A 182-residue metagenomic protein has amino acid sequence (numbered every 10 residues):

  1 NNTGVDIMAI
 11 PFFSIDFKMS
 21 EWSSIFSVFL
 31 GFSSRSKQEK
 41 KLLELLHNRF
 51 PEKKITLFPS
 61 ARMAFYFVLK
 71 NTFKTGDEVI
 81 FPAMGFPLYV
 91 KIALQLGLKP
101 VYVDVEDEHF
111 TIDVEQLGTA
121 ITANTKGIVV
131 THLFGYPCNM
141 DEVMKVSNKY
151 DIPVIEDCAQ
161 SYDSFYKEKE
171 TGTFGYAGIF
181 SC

Functional and structural regions predicted by a protein language model:
N1-F67, N71, N148: Conserved PLP-binding active-site segment in aminotransferase class I/II-type PLP enzymes
L45, I55, N71, I92-L96 (+2 more regions): Alpha-helical structural signal in soluble globular domains
E52-K54, F58, V105-E108, E168: Short, acidic/glycine-rich phosphate-metal binding loop used to engage nucleotide
T56, I80, V101, P153-I155 (+1 more regions): Structural detector of well-ordered beta-strand residues that form the stable sheet scaffold of enzyme domains
L57-F58, F81, G127-V130: A short beta-strand submotif of the Rossmann-like class I SAM-dependent methyltransferase core that lines
S60, M84, L133: Flexible loop residues that form catalytic and substrate-binding hotspots at small-molecule/glycan-binding clefts
V68-A120: Conserved PLP-anchoring active-site segment centered on the Schiff-base-forming lysine
E108-S181: Active-site phosphate-binding strand-loop segment of PLP-dependent enzymes
